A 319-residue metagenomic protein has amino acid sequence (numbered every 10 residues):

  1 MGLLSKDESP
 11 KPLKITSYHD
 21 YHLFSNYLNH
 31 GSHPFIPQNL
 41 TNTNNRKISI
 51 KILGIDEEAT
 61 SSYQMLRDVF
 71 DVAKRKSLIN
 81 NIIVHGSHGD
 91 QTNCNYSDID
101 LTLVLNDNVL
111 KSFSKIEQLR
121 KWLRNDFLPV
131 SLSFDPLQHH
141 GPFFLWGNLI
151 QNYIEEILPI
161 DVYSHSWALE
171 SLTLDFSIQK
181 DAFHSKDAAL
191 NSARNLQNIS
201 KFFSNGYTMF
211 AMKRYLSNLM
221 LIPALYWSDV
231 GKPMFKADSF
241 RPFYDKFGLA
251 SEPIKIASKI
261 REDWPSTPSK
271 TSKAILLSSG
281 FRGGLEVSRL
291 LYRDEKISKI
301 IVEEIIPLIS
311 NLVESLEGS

Functional and structural regions predicted by a protein language model:
M1-L40, S177-S319: Conserved nucleotidyltransferase catalytic core and NTase-mimicking acidic/glycine-rich helix/loop elements in nucleic
L13, S17-S62, K111-L216, L221: Conserved NTP/Mg2+-binding pocket subregion across the NTase superfamily
T60-R67, F113, E117, I275 (+3 more regions): Short, well-ordered alpha-helical segments
L66-S77, E117-L128, I305, I309-L316: Hydrophobic, Leu/Ile/Phe/Ala-enriched alpha-helical segments that form helix-helix packing faces
R67-I99, L103-V109: Active-site nucleotide-donor binding segment shared across nucleotidyl transfer reactions
R75, R124-L132, K246-E252: Structural alpha-beta junctions
V104-D107, N125, R241-F243: Short, surface-exposed linear patches
